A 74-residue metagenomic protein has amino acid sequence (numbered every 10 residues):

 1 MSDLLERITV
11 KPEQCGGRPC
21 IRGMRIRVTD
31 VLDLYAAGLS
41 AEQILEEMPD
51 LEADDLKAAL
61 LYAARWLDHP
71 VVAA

Functional and structural regions predicted by a protein language model:
M1-C15: Basic, low-complexity segments
R27-A74: Long, charge-rich, low-complexity alpha-helical segments
